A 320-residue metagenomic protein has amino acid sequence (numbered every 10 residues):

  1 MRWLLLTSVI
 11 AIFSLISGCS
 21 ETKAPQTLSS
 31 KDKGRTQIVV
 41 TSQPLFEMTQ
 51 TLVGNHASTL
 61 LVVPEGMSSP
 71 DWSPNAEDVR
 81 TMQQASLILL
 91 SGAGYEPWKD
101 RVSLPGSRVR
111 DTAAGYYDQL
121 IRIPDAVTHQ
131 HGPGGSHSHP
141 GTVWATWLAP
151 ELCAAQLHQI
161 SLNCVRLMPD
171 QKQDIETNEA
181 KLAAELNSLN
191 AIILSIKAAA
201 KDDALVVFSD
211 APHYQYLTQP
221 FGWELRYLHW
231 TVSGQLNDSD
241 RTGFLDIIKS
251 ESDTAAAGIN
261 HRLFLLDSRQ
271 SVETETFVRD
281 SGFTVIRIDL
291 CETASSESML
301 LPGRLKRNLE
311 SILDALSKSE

Functional and structural regions predicted by a protein language model:
M1-L4: Positively charged n-region of N-terminal signal peptides that target proteins for export
L6-T7, Q37: Generic detector of short alpha-helix boundary/capping microenvironments and adjacent low-complexity segments
T7-L15: Bacterial N-terminal signal peptides
C19-E320: Extracytoplasmic metal-acquisition and chelation regions
